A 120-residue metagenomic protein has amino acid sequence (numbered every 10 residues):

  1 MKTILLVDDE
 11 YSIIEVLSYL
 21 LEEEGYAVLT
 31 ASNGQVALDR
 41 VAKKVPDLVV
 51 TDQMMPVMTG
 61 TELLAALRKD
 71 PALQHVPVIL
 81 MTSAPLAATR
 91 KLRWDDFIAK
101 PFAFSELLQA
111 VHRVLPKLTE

Functional and structural regions predicted by a protein language model:
E15-E23: Charged docking surfaces used in two-component/phosphorelay signaling
S18, E62, S83-K100, S105 (+1 more regions): Alpha4 helix (beta4-alpha4-beta5 surface) of REC/receiver domains from two-component response regulators
G25-S32, R40: Short hydrophobic/Thr-rich beta-strand motif most characteristic of the beta2 strand and flanking loop of CheY-like
S32-V36, T59-E62: Acidic catalytic/metal-coordinating carboxylates
D39, T61-Q74: Short amphipathic alpha-helix used as the core "switch/output" element in two-component signaling
D52: Active-site residues of response regulator receiver
M55: Receiver (REC) domain active-site loop signature in two-component systems and cognate sites in sensor histidine kinases
Q74-A84: A short, hydrophobic beta-strand element within the central beta-sheet of small alpha/beta folds
